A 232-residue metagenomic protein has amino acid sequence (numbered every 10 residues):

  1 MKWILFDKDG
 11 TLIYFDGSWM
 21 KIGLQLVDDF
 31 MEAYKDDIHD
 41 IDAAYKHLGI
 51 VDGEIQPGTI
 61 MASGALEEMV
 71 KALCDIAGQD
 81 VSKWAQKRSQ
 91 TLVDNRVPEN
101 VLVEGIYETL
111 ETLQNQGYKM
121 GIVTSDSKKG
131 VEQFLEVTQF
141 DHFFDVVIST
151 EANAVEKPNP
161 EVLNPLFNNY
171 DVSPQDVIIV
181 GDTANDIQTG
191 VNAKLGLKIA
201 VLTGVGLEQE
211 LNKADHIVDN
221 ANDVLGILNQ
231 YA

Functional and structural regions predicted by a protein language model:
M1-I4, G17, E32, E111-Q114 (+2 more regions): Asp-based, Mg2+/Mn2+-dependent phosphohydrolase catalytic module
M1-Y107, Q116: N-terminal helical cap/lid subdomain that shapes the substrate entry/recognition surface in HAD-like hydrolases
T11, T124-D126: Conserved phosphate-coupling serine/threonine residues in phosphotransfer and NTP-handling enzymes
